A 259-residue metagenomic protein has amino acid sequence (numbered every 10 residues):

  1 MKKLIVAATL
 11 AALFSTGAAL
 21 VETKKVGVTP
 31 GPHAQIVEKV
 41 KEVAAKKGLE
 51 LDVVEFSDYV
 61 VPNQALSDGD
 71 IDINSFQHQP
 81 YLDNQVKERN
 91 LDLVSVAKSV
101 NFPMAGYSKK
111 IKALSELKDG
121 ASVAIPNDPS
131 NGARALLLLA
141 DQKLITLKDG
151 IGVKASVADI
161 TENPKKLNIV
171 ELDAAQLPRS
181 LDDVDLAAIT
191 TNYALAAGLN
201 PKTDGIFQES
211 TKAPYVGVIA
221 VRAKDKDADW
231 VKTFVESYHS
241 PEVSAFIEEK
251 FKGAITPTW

Functional and structural regions predicted by a protein language model:
P30-D52: Short, polar/charged alpha-helical segment
G31, E55-Y59, G69, N74-D83 (+4 more regions): Beta->alpha turn/N-cap motifs
V54-Q64, I151-R179: Short helix-initiation/N-cap motifs at beta->coil->alpha
Y59-N90, A105-Y107, K112, A135 (+1 more regions): Pocket-flanking alpha-helical
N84-V96, K109-I111, D183, A188 (+1 more regions): Ligand-binding "clamshell"
V96-I145, S244: A conserved helix-loop-strand patch within extracytoplasmic ligand-binding domains of the periplasmic binding
P103-L114, V216-A228: A bilobed periplasmic-binding-protein/Venus flytrap-type ligand-binding module shared by bacterial periplasmic
N131-A140, Y238-T258: Periplasmic-binding protein-like
